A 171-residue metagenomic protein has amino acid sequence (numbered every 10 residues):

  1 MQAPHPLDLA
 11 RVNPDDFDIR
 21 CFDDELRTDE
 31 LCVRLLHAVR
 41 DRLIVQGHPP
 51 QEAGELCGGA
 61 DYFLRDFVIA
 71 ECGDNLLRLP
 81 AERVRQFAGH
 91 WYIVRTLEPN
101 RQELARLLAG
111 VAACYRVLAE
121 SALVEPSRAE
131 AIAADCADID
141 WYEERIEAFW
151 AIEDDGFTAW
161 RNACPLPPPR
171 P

Functional and structural regions predicted by a protein language model:
Q2-F22, A131-P171: Flexible interdomain linker/hinge and immediately adjacent N-terminus of the catalytic tyrosine-recombinase domain
D8, V12-L64, V68-A70: N-terminal "first-domain core" detector
L31-R34, A38, R83-F87, A131: Exposed alpha-helical structural elements
A38-P49, F63-D66, A70, V94 (+5 more regions): Surface-exposed polar/charged interaction patches
P49-E120: Non-catalytic DNA-binding core/recognition domains of DNA-processing enzymes
R106-E144: Amphipathic alpha-helical protein-interaction segments
